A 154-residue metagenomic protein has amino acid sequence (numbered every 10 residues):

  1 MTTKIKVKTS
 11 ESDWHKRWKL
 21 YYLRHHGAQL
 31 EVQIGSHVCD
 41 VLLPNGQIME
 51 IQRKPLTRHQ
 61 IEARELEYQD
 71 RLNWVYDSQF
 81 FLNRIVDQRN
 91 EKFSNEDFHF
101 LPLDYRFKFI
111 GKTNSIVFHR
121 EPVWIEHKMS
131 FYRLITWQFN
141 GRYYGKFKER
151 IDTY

Functional and structural regions predicted by a protein language model:
M1-Q33, L43: Acidic-basic catalytic patches of nuclease active cores, encompassing PD-(D/E)XK and other metal-cofactor nuclease
K16-L20, H25, G46-Q52, D97-L103: Short linear motifs at secondary-structure transitions and domain/linker junctions
Q33-I34, R53: Structured beta->alpha junctions
H37: Beta-rich catalytic cores
V41-T57, Y68: Conserved catalytic cores of phosphodiester-cleaving nucleases, focusing on short active-site segments
G46-I48, D70-V75, V123: Hydrophobic beta-strand segments of well-ordered beta-sheets in folded domains
P55-L82, V86-R89: Mg2+/Mn2+-dependent nuclease catalytic core
S78-Y154: Non-catalytic C-terminal interaction segments of nucleic acid-processing enzymes
